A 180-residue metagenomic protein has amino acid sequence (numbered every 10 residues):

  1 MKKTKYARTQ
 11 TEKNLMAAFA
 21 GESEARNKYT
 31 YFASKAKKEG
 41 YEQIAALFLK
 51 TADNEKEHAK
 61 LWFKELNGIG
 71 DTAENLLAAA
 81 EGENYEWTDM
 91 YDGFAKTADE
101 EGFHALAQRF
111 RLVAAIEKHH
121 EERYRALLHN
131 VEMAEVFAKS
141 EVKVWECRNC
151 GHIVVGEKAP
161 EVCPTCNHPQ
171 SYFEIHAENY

Functional and structural regions predicted by a protein language model:
M1-Y180: Non-heme di-metal
